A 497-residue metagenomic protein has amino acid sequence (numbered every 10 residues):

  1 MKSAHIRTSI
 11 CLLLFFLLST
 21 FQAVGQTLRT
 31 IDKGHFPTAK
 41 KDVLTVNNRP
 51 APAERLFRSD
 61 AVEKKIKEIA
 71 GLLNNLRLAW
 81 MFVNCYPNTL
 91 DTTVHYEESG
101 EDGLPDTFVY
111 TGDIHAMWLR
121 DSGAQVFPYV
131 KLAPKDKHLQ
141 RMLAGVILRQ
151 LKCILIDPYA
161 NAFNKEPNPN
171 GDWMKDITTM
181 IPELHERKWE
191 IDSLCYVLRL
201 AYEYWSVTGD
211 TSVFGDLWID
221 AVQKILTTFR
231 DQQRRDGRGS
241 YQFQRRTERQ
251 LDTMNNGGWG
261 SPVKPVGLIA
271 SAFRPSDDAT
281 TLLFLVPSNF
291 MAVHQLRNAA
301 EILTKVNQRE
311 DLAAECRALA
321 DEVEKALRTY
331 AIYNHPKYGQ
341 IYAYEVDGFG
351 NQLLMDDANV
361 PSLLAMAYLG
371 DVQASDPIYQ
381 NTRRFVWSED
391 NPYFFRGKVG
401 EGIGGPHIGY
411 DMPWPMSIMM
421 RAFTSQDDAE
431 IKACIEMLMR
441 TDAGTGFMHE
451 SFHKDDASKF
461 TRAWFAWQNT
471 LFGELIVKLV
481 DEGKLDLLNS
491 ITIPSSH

Functional and structural regions predicted by a protein language model:
M1-I10: Bacterial N-terminal signal peptides that target proteins for export
S9-T20: Bacterial N-terminal signal peptides
Q26-R120: Low-complexity, Ser/Thr/Pro/Gly-enriched N-terminal "stalk/linker" regions
P52, F57-N74, A124-K137, Y196-T211 (+4 more regions): Well-ordered alpha-helical scaffold segments within catalytic/enzyme domains
M81, K137-C153, T211-R230, A299 (+4 more regions): Extended, well-ordered alpha-helical scaffold segments
H115-L143, I147-L251, A466-V480: Aromatic-rich carbohydrate-recognition surfaces in CAZymes
L119, L155-E166, D172, T179 (+3 more regions): Extended ligand-binding clefts on enzyme/binding-domain cores
D176-E190, L353-S375, D411-H497: C-terminal capping/lid segments that line or modulate ligand- or cofactor-binding pockets
